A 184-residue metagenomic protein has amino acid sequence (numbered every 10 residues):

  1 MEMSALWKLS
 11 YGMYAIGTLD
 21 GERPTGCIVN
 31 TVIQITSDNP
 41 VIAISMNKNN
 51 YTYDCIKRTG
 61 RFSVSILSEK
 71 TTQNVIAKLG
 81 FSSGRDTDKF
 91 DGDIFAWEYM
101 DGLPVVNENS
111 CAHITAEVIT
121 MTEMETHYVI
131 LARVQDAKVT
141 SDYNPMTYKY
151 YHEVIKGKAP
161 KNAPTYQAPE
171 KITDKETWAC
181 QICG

Functional and structural regions predicted by a protein language model:
M1-G184: Basic, polyanion-binding surface patches
